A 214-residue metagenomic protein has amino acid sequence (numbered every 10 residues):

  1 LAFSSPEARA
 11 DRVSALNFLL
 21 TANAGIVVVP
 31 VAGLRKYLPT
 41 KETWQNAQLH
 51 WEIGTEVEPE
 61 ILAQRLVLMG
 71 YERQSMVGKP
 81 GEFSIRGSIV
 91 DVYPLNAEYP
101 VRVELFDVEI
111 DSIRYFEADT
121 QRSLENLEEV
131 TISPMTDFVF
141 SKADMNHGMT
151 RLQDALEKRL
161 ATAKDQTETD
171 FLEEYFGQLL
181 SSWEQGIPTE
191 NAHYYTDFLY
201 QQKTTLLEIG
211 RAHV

Functional and structural regions predicted by a protein language model:
L1-R211: ASCE RecA-like P-loop NTPase motor cores that couple ATP hydrolysis to mechanical translocation on nucleic acids
